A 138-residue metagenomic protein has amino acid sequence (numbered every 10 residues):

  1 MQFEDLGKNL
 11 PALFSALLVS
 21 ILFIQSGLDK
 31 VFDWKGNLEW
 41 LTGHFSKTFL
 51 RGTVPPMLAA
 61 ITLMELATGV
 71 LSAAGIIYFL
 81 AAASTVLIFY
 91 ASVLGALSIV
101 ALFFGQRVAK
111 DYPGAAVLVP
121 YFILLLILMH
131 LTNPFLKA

Functional and structural regions predicted by a protein language model:
M1-D29, A59-A138: Extended, low-polarity transmembrane helix blocks
I21-L63: Solvent-exposed, well-ordered loop and adjacent helix/strand elements within mature globular domains that form
